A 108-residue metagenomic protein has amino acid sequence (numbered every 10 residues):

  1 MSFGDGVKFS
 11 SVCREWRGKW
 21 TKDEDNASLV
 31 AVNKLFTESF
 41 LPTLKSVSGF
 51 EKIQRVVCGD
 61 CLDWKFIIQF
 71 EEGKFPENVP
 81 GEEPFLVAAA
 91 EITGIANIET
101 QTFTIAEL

Functional and structural regions predicted by a protein language model:
M1-P84, E91-L108: Short S/T/G/P-rich N-terminal loop/turn motif that feeds into the first structured element of a domain
